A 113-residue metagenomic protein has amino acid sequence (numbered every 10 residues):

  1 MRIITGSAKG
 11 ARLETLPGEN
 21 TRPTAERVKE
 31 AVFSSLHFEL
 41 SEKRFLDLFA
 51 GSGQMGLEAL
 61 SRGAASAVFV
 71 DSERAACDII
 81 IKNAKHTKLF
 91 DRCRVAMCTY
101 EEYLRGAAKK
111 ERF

Functional and structural regions predicted by a protein language model:
M1-F113: Class I S-adenosyl-L-methionine-dependent methyltransferase catalytic core
